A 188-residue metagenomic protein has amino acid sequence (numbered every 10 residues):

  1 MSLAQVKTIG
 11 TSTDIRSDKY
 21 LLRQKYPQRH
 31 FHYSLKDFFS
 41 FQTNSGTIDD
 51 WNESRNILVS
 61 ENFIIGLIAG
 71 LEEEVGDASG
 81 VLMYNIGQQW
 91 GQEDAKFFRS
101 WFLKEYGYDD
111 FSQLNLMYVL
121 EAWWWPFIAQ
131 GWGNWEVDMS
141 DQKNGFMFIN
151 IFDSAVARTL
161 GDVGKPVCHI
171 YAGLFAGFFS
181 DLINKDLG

Functional and structural regions predicted by a protein language model:
M1-F148, D153-I170, G188: N-terminal accessory segment detector
P166-N184: Active-site helix/loop of acyl-thioester processing domains in fatty-acid/polyketide metabolism, spanning hotdog-fold
